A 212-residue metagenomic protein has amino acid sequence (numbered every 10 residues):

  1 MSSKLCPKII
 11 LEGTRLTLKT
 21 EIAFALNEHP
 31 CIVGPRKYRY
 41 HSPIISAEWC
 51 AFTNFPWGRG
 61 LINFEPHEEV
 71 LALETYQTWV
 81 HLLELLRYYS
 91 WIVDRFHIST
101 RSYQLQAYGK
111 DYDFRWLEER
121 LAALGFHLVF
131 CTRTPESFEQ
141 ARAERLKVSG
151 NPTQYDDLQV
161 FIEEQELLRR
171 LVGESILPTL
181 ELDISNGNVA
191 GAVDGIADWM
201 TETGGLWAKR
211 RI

Functional and structural regions predicted by a protein language model:
M1-C6: Phosphate-binding P-loop
L11: Hydrophobic anchor at the beta1->P-loop junction of P-loop NTPases
T17, A23-L85, Y89, Y103-L105: Conserved substrate/cofactor phosphate-moiety recognition/catalytic segment in nucleotide-dependent phosphotransferases
R87-W91, G125-H127: Loop/turn-to-beta-strand initiation segments
S90-Y103, T132-P135: Short loop/turn segments at strand-loop or loop-helix junctions that form parts of catalytic or ligand-binding pockets
H97, R101-W116: A mobile, often basic/glycine-rich helix-loop segment that functions as the active-site lid/recognition loop
D111, E118-R170, R211: A glycine- and Lys/Arg-enriched "phosphate-lid" helix/loop adjacent to the NTP-binding pocket of small-molecule kinases
K147, E166-I212: NTP-dependent small-molecule kinase module
